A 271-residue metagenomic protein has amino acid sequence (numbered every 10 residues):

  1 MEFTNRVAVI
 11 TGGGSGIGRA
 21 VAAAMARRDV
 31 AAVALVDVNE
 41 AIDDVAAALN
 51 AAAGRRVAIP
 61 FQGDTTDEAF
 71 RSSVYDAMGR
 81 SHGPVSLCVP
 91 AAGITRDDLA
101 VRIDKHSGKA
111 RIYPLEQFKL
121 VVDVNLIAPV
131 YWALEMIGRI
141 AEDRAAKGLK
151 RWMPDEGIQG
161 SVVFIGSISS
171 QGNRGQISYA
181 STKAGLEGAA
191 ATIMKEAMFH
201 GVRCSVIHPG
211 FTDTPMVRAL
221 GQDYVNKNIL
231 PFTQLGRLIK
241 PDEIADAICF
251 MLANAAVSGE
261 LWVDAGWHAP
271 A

Functional and structural regions predicted by a protein language model:
E2-A34: Canonical Rossmann dinucleotide-binding motif of NAD(H)/NADP(H)-dependent dehydrogenases/reductases, specifically
A91-K105, A265-G266: Conserved NAD(P)H cofactor-binding loop of Rossmann-fold oxidoreductase domains
L99-K119, I229: Substrate-binding pocket helix/loop in short-chain dehydrogenase/reductase
R102-D104, F199, G210-T233, A271: A glycine/serine/threonine-rich, flexible loop-to-helix segment that serves as the NAD(P) cofactor-binding "lid"
G108-L115, E142-G185, A190-F199: Catalytic loop of short-chain dehydrogenase/reductase
E187, M194-D213, L235, A256-V263: Conserved Rossmann-fold SDR core element
R237-D264, H268: C-terminal substrate-recognition "lid" of short-chain dehydrogenase/reductases
